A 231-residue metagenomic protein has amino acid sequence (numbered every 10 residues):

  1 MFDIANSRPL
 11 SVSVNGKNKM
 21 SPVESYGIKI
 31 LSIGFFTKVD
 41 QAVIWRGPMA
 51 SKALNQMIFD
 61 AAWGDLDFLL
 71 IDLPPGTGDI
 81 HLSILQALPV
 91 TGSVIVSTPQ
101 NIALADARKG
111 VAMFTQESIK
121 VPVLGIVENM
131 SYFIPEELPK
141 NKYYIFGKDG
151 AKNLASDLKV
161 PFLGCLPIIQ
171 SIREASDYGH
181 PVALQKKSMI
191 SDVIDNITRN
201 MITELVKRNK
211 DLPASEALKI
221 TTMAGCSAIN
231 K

Functional and structural regions predicted by a protein language model:
M1-F36: Phosphate-binding loop that captures ATP/GTP phosphates
M1-L10, V111-F114, K140-F146, P181-L184: Short, hinge-like loop/turn segments at secondary-structure boundaries
N6-S13, W63-L66, V206-P213: Active-site phosphate-binding and catalytic loops of NTP-dependent enzymes
S21-P22, S32, F36-G78: Cytosolic-facing regulatory segments adjacent to core modules
L31, L54, L73, Q86 (+2 more regions): Glycine-rich phosphate-binding loops of nucleotide-dependent enzymes
D60-W63, D67-F68, P74-E174: Conserved catalytic-core segment of NTP-binding enzymes
V121, Y144-Q170, K187-K231: C-terminal accessory "lid"/substrate-recognition subdomains
S176-I190: C-terminal boundary of histidine-terminating zinc-finger modules
